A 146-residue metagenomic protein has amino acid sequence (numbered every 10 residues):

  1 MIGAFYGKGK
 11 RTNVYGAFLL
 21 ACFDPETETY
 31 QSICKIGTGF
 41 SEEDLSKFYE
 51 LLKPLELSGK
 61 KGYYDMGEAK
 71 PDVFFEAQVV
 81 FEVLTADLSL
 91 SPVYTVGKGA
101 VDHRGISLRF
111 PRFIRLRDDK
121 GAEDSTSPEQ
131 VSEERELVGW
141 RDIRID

Functional and structural regions predicted by a protein language model:
Y6-K8, N13, E28-D146: Intrinsically disordered, low-complexity regulatory tails
Y15-A17: Metal-dependent catalytic core segments for phosphate chemistry
